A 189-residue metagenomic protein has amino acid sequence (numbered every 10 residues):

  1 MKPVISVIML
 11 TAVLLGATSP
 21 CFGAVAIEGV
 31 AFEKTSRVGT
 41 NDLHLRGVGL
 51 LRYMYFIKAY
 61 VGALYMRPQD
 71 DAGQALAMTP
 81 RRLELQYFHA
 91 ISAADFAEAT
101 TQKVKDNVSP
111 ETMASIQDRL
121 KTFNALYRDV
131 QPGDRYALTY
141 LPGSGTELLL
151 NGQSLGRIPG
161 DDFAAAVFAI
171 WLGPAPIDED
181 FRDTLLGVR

Functional and structural regions predicted by a protein language model:
M1-V4: Positively charged n-region of N-terminal signal peptides that target proteins for export
V7-A17: Bacterial N-terminal signal peptides
F22-R189: Terminal leader/tail segments of proteins
